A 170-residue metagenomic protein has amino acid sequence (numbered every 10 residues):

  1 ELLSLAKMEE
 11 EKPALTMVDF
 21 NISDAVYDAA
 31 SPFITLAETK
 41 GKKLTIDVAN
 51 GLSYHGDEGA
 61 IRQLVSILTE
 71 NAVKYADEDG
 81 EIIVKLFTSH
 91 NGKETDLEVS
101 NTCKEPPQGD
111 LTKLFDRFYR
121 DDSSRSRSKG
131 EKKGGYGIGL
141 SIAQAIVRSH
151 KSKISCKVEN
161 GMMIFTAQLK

Functional and structural regions predicted by a protein language model:
T16-N21, E38, K43-S53: Conserved catalytic submotifs in the C-terminal HATPase_c
I61-V65: A residue-level detector for a conserved hydrophobic packing site within the catalytic ATP-binding domain
A72-V73: Short helix-loop "hinge" at the ATP-lid/N-box region of the Bergerat-fold HATPase_c
D79-K93: Short beta-strand/loop element within the Bergerat-fold HATPase_c
P106-R120: Short conserved segment of the HATPase_c
G134, G139, A143: Short alpha-helical Gxxx[C/S/T] motif in the catalytic ATP-binding
K151-V158: Glycine-rich ATP-binding loops of the HATPase_c
